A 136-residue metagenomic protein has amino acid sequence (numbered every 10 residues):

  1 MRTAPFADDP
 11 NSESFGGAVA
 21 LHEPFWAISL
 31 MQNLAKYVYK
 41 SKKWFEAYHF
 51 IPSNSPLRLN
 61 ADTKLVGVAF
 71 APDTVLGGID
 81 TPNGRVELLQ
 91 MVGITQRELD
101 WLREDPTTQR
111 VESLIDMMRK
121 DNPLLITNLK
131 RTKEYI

Functional and structural regions predicted by a protein language model:
M1-I136: Acidic, proline/glycine-rich low-complexity IDRs
